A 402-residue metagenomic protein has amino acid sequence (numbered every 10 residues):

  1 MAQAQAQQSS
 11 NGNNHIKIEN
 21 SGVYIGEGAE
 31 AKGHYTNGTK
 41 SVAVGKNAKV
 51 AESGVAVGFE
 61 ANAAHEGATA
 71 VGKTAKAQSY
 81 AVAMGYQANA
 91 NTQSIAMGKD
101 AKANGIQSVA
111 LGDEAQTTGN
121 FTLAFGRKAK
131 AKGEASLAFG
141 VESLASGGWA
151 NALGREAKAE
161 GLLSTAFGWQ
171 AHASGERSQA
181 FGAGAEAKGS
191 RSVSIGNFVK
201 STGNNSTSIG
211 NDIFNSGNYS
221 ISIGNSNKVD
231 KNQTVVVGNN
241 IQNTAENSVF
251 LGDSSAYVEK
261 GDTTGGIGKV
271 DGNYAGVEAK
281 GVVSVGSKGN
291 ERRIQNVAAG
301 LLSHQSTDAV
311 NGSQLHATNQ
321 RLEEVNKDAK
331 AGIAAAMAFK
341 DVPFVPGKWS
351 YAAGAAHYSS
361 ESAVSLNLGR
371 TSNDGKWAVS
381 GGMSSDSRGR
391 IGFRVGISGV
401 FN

Functional and structural regions predicted by a protein language model:
A2-G26, L301, S313-G347: Glycine-rich, low-complexity segments
A2-K280: Periodic small-residue-enriched repeat registers in elongated scaffold domains
I221, K348-H357, K376-S387: Transmembrane beta-strand segments that form the barrel wall of outer-membrane beta-barrel proteins
S254-Y257, G261, N290-E291, A298-L301: Acidic glycine-/aspartate-rich tracts in secreted/extracellular proteins
R292, P343-S362: Transmembrane beta-strand segments of Gram-negative outer membrane beta-barrel proteins
K340-V342, S372-D374, V400-N402: Outer-membrane beta-barrel proteins
G347-W349, S362-V364, N373-W377, G389-F393: Outer-envelope beta-barrel architecture signal
A353-A355, L366-R370, G381-M383, V395-G399: Residues on the lipid-exposed face of transmembrane beta-strands in outer-membrane beta-barrel proteins
